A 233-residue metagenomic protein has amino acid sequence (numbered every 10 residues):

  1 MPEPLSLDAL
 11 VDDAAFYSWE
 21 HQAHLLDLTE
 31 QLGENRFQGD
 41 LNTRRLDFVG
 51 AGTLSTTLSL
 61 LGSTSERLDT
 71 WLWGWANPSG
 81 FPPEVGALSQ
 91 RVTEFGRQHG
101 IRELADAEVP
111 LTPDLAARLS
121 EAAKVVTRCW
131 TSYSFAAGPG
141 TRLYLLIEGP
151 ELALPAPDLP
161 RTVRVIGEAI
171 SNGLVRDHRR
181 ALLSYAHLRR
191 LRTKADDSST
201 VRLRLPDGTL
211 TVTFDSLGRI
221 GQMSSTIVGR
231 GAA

Functional and structural regions predicted by a protein language model:
M1-Q90: N-terminal leader/presequence regions that precede the main folded/catalytic core
D8, D12-D13, D27, D40 (+9 more regions): Acidic-enriched, low-complexity/disordered segments with a strong bias for Aspartate over Glutamate
H24-T29, D114, R118-T127, R179-R190 (+1 more regions): Short, solvent-exposed secondary-structure boundary motifs
T29-G39, T127-Y133, H187-T193, P206-L210: Short small/polar-residue motifs
R36-T43, A137-P139, K194-S199, S216: Short, ordered beta-strand-loop transition motifs
D47-S59, L154, G208-T213, G229-A233: Short, surface-exposed beta-strand/loop "edge" segments at domain boundaries and coil↔beta transitions
P78-R176: Surface-exposed beta-loop interaction hotspot
P160-A233: Alpha-helical oligomerization segments
